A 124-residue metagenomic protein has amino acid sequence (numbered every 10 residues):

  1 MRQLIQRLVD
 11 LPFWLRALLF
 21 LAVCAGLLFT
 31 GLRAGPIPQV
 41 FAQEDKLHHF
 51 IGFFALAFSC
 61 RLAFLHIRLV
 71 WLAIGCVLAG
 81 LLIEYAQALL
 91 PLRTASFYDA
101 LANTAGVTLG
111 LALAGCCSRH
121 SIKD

Functional and structural regions predicted by a protein language model:
M1-C60, L72, C76: "…centered on the first transmembrane helix and the immediately adjacent amphipathic helix/loop
C24-L27, A57, C76, G80 (+3 more regions): Small-residue faces within membrane-embedded alpha-helices
R33-A34, L65, P91-L92, S118: Short helix-capping/hinge motifs at transmembrane helix termini and TM-loop junctions
G35, Q39-K46, I83-A105, L109: Interfacial helix-loop-helix junctions of multi-pass membrane proteins
I51-L69, V107-S118: Membrane-interfacial alpha-helical segments at the cytosolic side of multi-pass membrane proteins
F64-H66, V70-Q87: Membrane-embedded catalytic cores of phosphoryl/pyrophosphoryl-handling enzymes
R119-D124: Short, charged juxtamembrane terminal tails flanking transmembrane helices
